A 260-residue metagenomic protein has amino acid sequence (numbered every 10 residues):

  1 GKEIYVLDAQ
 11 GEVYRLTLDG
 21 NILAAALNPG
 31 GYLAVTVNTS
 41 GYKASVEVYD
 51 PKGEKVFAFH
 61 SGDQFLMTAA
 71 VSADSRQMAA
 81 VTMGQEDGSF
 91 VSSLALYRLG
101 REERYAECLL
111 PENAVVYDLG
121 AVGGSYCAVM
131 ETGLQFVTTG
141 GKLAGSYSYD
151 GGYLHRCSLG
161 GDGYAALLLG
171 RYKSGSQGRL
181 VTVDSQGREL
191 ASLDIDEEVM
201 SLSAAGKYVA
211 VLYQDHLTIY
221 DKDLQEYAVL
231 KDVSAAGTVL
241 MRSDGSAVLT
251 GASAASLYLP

Functional and structural regions predicted by a protein language model:
G1, D19-P29, D63-A73, L110-G124 (+3 more regions): Repeated scaffold domains used in trafficking and secretory/extracellular systems, primarily beta-propellers
K2-Y5, G41-E47, E86-L96, T132-T138 (+3 more regions): Structural motif
Q10-T17, E54-H60, E102-L109, K142-Y149 (+2 more regions): A short beta-strand motif characteristic of beta-propeller blades
Y32-A34, S75-A79, Y126-C127, Y164-A166 (+2 more regions): Hydrophobic beta-strand positions that form the internal "hydrophobic ladder" of WD40/Gbeta-like beta-propeller blades
T36-N38, V81-M83, M130, L168-G170 (+2 more regions): Recurrent small/Gly-Pro-centered beta-turn motifs in extracellular repeat architectures
S40-V129: Solenoidal tandem-repeat scaffolds enriched in leucines and small polar residues
C108-P111, V122-E198: Eukaryotic tandem repeat interaction scaffolds
R171-P260: Hydrophilic extracytoplasmic domains
